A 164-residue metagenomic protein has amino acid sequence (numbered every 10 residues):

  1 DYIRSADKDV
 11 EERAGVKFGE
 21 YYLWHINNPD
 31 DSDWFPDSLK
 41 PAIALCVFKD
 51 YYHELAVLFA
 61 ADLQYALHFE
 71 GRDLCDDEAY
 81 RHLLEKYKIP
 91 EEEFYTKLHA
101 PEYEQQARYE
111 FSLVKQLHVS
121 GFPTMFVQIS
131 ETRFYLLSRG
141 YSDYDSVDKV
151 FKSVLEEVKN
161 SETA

Functional and structural regions predicted by a protein language model:
D1-E70: Structural alpha/beta surface segment adjacent to cysteine/selenocysteine redox centers across thiol/disulfide enzymes
Y65-A164: C-terminal cap of thioredoxin/glutaredoxin-like
